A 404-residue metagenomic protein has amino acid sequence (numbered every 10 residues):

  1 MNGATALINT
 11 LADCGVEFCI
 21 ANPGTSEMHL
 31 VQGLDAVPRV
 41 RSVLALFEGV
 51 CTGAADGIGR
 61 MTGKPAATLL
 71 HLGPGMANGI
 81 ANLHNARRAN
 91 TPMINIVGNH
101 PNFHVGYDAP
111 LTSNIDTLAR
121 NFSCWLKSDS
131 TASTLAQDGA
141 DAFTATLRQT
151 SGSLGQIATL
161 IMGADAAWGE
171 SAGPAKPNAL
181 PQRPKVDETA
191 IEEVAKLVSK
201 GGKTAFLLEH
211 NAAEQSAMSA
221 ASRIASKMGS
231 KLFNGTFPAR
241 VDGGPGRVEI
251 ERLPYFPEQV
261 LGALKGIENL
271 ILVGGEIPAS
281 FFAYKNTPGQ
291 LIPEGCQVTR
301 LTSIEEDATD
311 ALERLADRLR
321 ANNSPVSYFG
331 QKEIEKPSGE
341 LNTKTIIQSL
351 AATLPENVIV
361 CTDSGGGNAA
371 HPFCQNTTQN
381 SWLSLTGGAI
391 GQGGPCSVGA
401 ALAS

Functional and structural regions predicted by a protein language model:
M1-A54, A164-A167, A172-E193, I224-R240 (+4 more regions): A cross-family phosphate/adenosyl-ligand binding-site feature
N2, S133, T159-M162, G173-P174 (+1 more regions): Phosphate/pyrophosphate-binding active-site segments
A4-E17, N22-T25, L30-L34, S327-S404: Active-site diphosphate/adenylate-binding microenvironment
E17-F18, R60-V97, R120-A175, E193-T204 (+3 more regions): Structural signature of the thiamine diphosphate
G24, H100-P101, M162-A167, H210-A212 (+4 more regions): Glycine-rich beta-alpha junction loops
M28-N102, G202, F206, A213-E214 (+4 more regions): Thiamine diphosphate
G33-D35, G57, H100-N121, G243-E249: Active-site-proximal loop->helix
R60, H210-L301, T377-S404: Glycine-rich, anion-gripping cofactor-binding loops and their flanking helix/strand elements in enzyme active sites
